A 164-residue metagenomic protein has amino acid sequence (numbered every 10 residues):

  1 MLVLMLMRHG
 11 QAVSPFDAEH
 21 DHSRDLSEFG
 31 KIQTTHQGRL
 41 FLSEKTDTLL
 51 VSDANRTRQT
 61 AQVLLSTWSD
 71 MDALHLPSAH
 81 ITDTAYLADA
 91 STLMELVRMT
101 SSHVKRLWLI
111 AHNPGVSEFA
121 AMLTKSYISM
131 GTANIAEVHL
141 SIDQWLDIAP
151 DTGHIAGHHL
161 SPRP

Functional and structural regions predicted by a protein language model:
L2-D83, A88, Y127-M130: Active-site-proximal alpha-helix that buttresses catalytic centers in soluble enzyme cores
L4, H103-A111: Generic beta-sheet signal
M7, A111, L140: A conserved hydrophobic position in a structured secondary element of the catalytic/binding core that shapes
S43-K45, T100-K105: Glycine-rich phosphate-binding loop signature in dinucleotide/nucleotide-binding domains
D53-A54, A111-P114: Short, well-ordered beta-to-alpha junction loops that form the rim of enzyme active sites and present histidine/acidic
A85-S101: Short phosphate-binding loop-to-helix
T100-H103, N113-N134: Non-DNA-binding regulatory cores of transcription-related proteins, predominantly C-terminal effector-binding
T124-A156: Domain-level recognition of soluble alpha/beta enzyme cores, biased toward histidine phosphatases/phosphomutases
